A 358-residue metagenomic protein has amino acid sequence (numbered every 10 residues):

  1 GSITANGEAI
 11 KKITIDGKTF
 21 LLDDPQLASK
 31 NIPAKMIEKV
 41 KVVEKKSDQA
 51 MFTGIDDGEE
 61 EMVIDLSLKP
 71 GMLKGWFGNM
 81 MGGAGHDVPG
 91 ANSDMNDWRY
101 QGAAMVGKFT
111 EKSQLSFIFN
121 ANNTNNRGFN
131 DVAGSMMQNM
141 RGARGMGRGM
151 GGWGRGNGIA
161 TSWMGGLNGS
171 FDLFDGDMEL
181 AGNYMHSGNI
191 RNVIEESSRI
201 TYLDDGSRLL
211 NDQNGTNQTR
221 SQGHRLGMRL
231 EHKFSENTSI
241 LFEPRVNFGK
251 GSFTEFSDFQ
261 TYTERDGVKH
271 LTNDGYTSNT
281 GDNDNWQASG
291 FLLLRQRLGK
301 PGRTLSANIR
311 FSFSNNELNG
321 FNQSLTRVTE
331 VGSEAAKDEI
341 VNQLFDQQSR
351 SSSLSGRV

Functional and structural regions predicted by a protein language model:
G1-F256, T277-N319, V358: Membrane-proximal, glycine/serine-rich, low-complexity loop/turn segments characteristic of large bacterial
S197-N214, T254-T280, G320-D346: A cross-kingdom feature marking solvent-exposed beta-strand/loop segments within repeated, beta-rich binding/scaffold
V341-V358: Outer-membrane beta-barrel transmembrane domain signature of Gram-negative proteins, especially the mid-to-C-terminal
